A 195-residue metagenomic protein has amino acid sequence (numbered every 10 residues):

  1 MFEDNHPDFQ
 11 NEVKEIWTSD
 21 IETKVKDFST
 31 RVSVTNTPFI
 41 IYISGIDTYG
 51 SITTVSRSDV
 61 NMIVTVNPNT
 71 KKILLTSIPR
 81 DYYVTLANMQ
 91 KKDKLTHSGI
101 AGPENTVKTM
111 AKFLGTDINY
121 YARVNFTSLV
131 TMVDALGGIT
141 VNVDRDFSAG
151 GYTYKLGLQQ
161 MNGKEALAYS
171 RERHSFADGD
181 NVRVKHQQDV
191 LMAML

Functional and structural regions predicted by a protein language model:
M1-L195: Non-catalytic, solvent-exposed segments at the cell envelope interface
